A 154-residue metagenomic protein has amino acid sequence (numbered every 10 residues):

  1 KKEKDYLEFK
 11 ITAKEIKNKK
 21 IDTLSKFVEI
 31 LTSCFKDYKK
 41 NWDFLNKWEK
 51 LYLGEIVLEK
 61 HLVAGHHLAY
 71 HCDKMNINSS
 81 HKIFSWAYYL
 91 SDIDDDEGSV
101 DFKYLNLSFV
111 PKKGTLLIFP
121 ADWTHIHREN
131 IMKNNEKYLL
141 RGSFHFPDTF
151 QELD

Functional and structural regions predicted by a protein language model:
K1-K50: Non-heme Fe(II)/2-oxoglutarate
F27-F35, I83-S91, P147-D148, L153: Short, Φ-rich (hydrophobic/aromatic) sequence segments
N46-L62: Acidic, glycine-rich loop-and-strand cores that form catalytic or ligand-binding grooves in diverse globular domains
K50, H66, S80-K82, E136: Residue-level preference for beta-strand/loop junctions
G54, Y70, F84-W86, L140: Hydrophobic residues positioned within well-ordered beta-strands of beta-sheet architectures
L58-H61, N76-D95: Short, conserved beta-strand element in jelly-roll/cupin
H67-M75: Histidine-centered catalytic micro-motifs
K82, D95-D154: Catalytic core of Fe(II)/2-oxoglutarate
